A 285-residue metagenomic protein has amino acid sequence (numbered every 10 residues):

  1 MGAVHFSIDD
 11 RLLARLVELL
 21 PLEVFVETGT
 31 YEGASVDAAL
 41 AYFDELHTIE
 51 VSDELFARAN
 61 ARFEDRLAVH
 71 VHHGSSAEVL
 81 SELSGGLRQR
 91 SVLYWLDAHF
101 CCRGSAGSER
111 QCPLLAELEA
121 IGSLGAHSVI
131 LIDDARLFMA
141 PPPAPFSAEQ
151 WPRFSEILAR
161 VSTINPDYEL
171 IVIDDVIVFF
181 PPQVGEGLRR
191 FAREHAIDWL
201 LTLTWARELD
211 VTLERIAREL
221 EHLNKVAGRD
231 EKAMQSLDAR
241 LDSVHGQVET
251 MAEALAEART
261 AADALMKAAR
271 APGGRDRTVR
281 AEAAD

Functional and structural regions predicted by a protein language model:
M1-L93, H99-A256, D263-R277, A281-A284: A short alpha-helical cap/connector motif
